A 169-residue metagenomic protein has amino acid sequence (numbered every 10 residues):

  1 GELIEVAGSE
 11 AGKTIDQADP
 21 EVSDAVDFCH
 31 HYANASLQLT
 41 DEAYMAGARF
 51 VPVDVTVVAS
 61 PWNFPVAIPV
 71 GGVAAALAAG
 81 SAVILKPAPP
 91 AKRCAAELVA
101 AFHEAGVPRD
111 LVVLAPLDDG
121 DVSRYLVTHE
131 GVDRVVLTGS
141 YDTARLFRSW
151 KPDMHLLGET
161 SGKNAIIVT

Functional and structural regions predicted by a protein language model:
G1-I15: N-terminal alpha-helical segment of soluble enzymes
E2-E5, S23, A96: A generic alpha-helix surface/boundary motif
G8, G12, C29, N34-T169: Rossmann-like NAD(P) dinucleotide-binding subdomain of oxidoreductase/dehydrogenase enzymes
D16-D27, G120: An alpha-helix initiation/capping motif
